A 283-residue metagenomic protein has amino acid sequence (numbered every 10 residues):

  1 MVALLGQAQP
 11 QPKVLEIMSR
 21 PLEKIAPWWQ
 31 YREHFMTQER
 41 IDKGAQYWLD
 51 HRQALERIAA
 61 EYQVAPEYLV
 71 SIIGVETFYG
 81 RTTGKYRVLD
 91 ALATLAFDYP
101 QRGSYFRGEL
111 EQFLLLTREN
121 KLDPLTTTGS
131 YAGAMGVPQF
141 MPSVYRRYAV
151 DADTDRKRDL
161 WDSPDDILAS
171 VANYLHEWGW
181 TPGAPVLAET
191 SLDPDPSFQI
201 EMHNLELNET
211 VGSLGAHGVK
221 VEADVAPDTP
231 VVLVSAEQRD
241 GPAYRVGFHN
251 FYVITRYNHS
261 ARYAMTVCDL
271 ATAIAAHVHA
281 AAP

Functional and structural regions predicted by a protein language model:
M1-T128, G133, S143-P283: Cell-wall glycan-active module
Q139: Functionally critical loop-and-helix segments that line ligand-binding/catalytic clefts of soluble enzyme domains
